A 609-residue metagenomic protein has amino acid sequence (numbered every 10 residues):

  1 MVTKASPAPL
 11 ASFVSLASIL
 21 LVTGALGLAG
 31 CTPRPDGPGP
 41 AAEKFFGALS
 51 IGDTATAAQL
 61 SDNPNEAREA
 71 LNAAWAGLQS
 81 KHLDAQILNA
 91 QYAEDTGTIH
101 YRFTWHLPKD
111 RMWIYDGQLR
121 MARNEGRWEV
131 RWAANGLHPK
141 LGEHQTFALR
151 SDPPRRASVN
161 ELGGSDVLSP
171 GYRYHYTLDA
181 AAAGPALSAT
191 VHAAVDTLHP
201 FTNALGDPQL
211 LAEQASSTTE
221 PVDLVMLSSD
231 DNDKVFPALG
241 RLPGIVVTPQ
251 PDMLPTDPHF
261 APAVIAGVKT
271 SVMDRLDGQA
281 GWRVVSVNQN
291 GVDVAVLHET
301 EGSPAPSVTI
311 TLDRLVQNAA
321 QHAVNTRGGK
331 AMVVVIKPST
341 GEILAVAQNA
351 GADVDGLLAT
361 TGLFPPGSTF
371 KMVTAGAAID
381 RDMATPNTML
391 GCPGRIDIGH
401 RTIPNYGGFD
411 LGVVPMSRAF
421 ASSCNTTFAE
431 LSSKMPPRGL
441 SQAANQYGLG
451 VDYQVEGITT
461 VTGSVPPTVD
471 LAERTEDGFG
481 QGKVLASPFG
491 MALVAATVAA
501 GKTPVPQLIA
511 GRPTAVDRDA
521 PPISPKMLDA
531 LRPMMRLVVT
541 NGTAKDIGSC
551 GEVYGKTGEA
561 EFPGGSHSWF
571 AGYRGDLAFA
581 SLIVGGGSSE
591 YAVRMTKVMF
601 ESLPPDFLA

Functional and structural regions predicted by a protein language model:
M1-P33: Secretory targeting and sorting signals
T23-F45, T503, F607: C-terminal region of N-terminal signal peptides and the immediate post-cleavage residues of exported proteins
T32, Y92-D95, L211-P243, V247-V264 (+2 more regions): Conserved SxxK-family serine transpeptidase/carboxypeptidase catalytic domain of penicillin-binding proteins
R34-P40, I51-H100: Short solvent-exposed beta->alpha transition segments
R102, R131-A133, F147-P153, D166-A305 (+2 more regions): Small/polar-residue-rich segments within soluble enzyme cores
D110-L149, P249: Short beta-strand edge/turn micro-motifs at domain boundaries
L137-P153, V167-S188, H192, W282-F370 (+3 more regions): Short pre-catalytic segments that frame enzyme active sites
A295, A331-G362, A377, R381-G586: Beta-lactam-recognizing serine transpeptidase/beta-lactamase-like catalytic domain environment
